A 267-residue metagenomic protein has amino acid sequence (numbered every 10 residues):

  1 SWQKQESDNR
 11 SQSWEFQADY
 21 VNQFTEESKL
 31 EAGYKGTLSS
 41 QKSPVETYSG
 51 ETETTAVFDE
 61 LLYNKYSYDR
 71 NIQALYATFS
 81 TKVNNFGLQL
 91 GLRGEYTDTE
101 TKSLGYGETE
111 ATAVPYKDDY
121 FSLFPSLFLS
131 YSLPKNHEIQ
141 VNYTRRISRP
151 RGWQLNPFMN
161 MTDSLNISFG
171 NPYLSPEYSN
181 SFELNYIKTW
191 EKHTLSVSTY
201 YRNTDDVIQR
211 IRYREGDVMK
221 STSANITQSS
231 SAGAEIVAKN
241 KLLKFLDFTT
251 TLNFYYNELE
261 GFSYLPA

Functional and structural regions predicted by a protein language model:
S1, S43-E51, A56, E100-T109 (+5 more regions): Outer-membrane beta-barrel translocator domains and adjoining extracellular loop/strand segments of Gram-negative
K4-Q5, S13-Q17, V57-N64, N171 (+4 more regions): Outer membrane beta-barrel strand-and-loop segments of large Gram-negative receptors, especially TonB-dependent
E6-R10, K65-N71, A111-F121, N160-T162 (+3 more regions): Replace "Gram-negative outer membrane beta-barrel proteins" with "bacterial and organellar outer membrane beta-barrel
Q12-A18, N71-A77, L123-L129, I139 (+4 more regions): Hydrophobic, lipid-facing positions within transmembrane beta-strands of outer-membrane proteins
N22, G36-S40, V83-N85, G94-E100 (+4 more regions): Transmembrane beta-strands of outer-membrane beta-barrel pores
E27-L30, N85-L88, N136-I139, K192-L195 (+1 more regions): Repeated loop/turn-to-beta-strand initiation elements of outer-membrane beta-barrel proteins
L30-P134, Y264: Signature of Gram-negative outer-membrane beta-barrel scaffolds
D98-E100, K135-S181, Y201-K220: Surface-exposed extracellular loop regions of Gram-negative outer-membrane beta-barrel proteins, predominantly
